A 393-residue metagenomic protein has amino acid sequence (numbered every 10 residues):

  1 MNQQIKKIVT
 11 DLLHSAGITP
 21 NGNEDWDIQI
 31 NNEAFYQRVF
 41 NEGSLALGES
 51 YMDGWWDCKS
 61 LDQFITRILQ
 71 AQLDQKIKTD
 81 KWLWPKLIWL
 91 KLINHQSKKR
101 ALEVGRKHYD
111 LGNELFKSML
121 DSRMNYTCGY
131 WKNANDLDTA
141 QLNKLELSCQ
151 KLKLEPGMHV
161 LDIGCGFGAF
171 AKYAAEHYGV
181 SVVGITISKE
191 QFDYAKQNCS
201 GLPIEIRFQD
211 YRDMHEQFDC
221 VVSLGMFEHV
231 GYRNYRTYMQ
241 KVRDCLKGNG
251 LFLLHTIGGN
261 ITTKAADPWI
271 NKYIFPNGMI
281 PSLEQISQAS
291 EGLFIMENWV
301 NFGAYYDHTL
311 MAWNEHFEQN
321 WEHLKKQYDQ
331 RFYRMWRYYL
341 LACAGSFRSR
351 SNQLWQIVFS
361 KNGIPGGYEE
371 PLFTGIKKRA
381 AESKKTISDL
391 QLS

Functional and structural regions predicted by a protein language model:
M1-L142, L147: Feature captures hydrophobic
G157-G164: Conserved class I S-adenosyl-L-methionine
F167-Y178: Conserved SAM-binding loop of SAM-dependent methyltransferases across substrates and taxa, primarily the Class I
G201-R212: Conserved SAM-binding strand-loop segment of SAM-dependent methyltransferases
R212-V221: A short acidic, Gly/Pro-enriched loop at the edge of an enzyme's catalytic core that lines a small-molecule cofactor
R236-G248: A short glycine-rich, Lys/Arg-flanked "PGG" loop and its adjoining helix->strand segment in the class I
N249-I257: Conserved beta-strand signature within the Rossmann-like core of class I S-adenosyl-L-methionine
I257-G366: Substrate-binding/catalytic lobe of Class I Rossmann-like enzymes that use SAM or dcSAM, i.e., the mid-to-C-terminal
